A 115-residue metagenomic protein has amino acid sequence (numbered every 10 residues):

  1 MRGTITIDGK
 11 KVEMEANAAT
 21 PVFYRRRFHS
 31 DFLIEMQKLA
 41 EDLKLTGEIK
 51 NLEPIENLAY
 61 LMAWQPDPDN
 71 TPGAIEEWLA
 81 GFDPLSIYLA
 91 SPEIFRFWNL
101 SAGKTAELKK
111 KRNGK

Functional and structural regions predicted by a protein language model:
M1-K11, S30-G47, Q65-K115: Charged interaction scaffolds used for protein-protein
E15-N17: Short linear motifs in exposed loops
A19-V22, R26: Short histidine
